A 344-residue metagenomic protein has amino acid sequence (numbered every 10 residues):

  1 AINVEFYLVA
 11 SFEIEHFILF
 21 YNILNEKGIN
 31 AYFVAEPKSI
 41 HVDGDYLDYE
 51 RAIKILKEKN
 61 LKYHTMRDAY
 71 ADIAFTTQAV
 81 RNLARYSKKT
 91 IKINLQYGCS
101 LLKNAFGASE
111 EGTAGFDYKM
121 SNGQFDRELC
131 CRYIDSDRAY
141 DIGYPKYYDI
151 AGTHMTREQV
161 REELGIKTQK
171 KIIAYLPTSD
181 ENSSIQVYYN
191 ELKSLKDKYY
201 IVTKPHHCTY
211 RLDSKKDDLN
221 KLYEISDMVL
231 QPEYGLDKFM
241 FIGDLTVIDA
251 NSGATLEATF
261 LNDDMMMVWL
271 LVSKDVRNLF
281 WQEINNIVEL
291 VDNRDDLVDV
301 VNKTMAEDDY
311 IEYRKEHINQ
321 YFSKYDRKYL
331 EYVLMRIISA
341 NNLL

Functional and structural regions predicted by a protein language model:
A1-I2, L344: Non-catalytic membrane-proximal stalk/linker segments that position and tether the catalytic domains
I2-H154, T209-Y210, T255: Active-site and donor-binding regions of nucleotide-sugar-utilizing enzymes
E13-F20, L24, I142-L219, E289-N293 (+1 more regions): Conserved catalytic-core segment of nucleotide-activated headgroup transferases in glycan assembly
Y32-I53, K196-P232: Catalytic donor nucleotide-activated moiety binding site of glycosyltransferases and closely related
N60-Y70, T209-L256: Donor nucleotide-activated moiety binding/catalytic core segment of transferases that use nucleotide-activated donors
D72-Q96, P232-L279: A donor-sugar binding/catalytic signature common to diverse glycosyltransferases and related nucleotide-sugar
F116, D141, D218-Y223, L245 (+1 more regions): Catalytic binding pocket for nucleotide-activated donors in carbohydrate/polymer assembly enzymes
Y325-L344: C-terminal alpha-helical cap of glycosyltransferases
